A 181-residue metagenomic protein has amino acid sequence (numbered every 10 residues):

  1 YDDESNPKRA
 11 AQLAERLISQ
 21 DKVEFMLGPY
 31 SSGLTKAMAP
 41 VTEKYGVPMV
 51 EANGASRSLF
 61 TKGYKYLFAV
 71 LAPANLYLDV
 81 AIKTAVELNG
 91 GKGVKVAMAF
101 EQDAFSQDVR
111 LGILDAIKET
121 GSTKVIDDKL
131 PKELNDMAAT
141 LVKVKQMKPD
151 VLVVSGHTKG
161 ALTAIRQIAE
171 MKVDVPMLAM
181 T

Functional and structural regions predicted by a protein language model:
Y1-T61, V70, L130-M137, H157-T163 (+1 more regions): Beta-alpha junction/loop-to-helix N-cap segments that form part of ligand/metal-binding clefts
D3, E101, M180: Cofactor-binding loop segments of dinucleotide-utilizing enzymes, especially the Rossmann-like FAD- and NAD(P)+-binding
V23-M26, P149-L152, D174-M177: Short active-site oxyanion
G46-N53, G121-V125, V173-M180: Short hydrophobic/aromatic-enriched beta-strand-loop microsegments
R57-S58, K65-K172: Extracellular/periplasmic Venus flytrap/periplasmic-binding protein
S155, M180-T181: Alpha/beta-hydrolase-fold catalytic nucleophile elbow
